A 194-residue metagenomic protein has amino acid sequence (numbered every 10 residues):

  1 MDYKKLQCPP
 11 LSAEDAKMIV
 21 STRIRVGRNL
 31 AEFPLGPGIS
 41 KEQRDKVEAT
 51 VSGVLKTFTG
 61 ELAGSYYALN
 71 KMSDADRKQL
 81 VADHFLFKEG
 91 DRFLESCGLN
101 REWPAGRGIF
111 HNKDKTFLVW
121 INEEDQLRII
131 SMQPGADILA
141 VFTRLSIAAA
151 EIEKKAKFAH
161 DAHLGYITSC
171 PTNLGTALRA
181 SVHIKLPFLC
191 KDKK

Functional and structural regions predicted by a protein language model:
M1-H163, C170, L178-R179, C190-K194: Long, Pro/Ser/Thr-rich low-complexity/intrinsically disordered regulatory tracts in eukaryotic proteins
L174: Active-site His/Glu-centered metal-binding helix of metallohydrolases
K185-F188: Structural signature of FAD isoalloxazine-binding scaffolds in flavoprotein oxidoreductases
